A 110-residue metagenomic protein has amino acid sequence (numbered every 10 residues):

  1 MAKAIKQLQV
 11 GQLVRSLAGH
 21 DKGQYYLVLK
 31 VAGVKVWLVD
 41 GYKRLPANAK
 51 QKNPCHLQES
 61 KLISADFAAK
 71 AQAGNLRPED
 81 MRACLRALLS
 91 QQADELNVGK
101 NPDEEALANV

Functional and structural regions predicted by a protein language model:
M1-V10, L17, L27-V110: Ferredoxin-like alpha/beta domains used as RNA- or RNAP-binding modules
G19-K22: Short, charged beta-turn/beta-strand-edge "cap" motif at the junction between a beta-strand and an adjacent loop
